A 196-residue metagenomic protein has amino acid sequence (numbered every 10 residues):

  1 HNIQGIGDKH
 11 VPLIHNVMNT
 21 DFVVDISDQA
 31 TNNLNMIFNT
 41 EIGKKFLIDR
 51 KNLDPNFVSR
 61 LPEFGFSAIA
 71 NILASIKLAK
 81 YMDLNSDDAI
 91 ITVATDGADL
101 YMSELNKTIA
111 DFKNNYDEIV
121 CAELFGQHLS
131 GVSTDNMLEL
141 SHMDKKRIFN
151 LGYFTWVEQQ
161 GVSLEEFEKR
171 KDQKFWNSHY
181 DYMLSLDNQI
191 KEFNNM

Functional and structural regions predicted by a protein language model:
H1-E63, E104-M196: Active-site/ligand-binding loops adjacent to catalytic centers
I26-A30, A70, A94-D99: Glycine-rich beta-alpha junction loops
E63-N71: Phosphate/oxyanion-binding active-site loops and adjacent basic polyanion-contact surfaces
N71-A79: Buried hydrophobic packing segments
S75, Y101-E104: A short acidic (Asp/Glu
K80-D87: Non-catalytic interaction/regulatory modules that flank or connect domains
